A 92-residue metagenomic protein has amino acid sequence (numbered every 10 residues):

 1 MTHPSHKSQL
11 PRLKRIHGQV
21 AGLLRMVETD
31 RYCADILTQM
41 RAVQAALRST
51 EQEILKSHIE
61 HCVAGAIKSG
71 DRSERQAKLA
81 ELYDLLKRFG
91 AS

Functional and structural regions predicted by a protein language model:
M1-S92: Solvent-exposed interaction patches of small proteins and small membrane subunits
